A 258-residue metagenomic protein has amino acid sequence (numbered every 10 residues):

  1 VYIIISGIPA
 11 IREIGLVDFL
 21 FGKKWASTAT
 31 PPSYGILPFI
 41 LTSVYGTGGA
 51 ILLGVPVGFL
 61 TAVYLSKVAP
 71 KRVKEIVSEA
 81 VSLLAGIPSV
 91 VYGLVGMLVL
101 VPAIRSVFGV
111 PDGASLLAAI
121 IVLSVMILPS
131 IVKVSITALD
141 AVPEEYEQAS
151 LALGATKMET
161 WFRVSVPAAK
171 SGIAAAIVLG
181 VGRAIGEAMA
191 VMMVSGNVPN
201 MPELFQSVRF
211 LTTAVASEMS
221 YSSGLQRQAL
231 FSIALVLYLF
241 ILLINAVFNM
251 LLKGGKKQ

Functional and structural regions predicted by a protein language model:
V1-S33, G196-F205: Short membrane-interfacial helix/loop motifs at transmembrane-helix boundaries
I36-Y64: Transmembrane alpha-helix signature in integral membrane proteins
V57-G96, Q258: Cytoplasmic-entry segments and transmembrane alpha-helices of multi-pass inner-membrane transporters
S82-L123: Generic hydrophobic transmembrane alpha-helix motif, especially the helices
P88, L153-G154, P167: Glycine/proline-centered hinge or cleavage motifs at structural transition points of membrane proteins
V134-S135, K157-M192: Transmembrane alpha-helices
I136-D140, E144, L151, S220-Q258: C-terminal transmembrane helix and the adjacent membrane-cytosol boundary/short C-terminal tail of inner/organellar
V191-L237: Interhelical loop and adjacent transmembrane-helix boundary motif in polytopic membrane transport permeases
